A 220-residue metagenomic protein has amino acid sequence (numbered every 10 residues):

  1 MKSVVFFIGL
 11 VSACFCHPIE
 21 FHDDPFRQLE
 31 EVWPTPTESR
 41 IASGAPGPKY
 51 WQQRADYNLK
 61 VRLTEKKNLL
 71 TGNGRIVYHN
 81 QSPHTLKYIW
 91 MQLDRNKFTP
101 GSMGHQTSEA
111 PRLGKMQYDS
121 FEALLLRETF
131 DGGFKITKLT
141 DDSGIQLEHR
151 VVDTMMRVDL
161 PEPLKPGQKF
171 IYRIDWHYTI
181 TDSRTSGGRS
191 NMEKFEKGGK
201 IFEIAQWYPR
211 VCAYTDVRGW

Functional and structural regions predicted by a protein language model:
M1-I8: Sec-dependent signal peptide recognition, specifically the positively charged N-region followed immediately by
I8-H17: Hydrophobic h-region of N-terminal signal peptides that target proteins for export in Gram-negative bacteria
C16-T71, G198, A205: N-terminal, polar/Ser/Thr-rich
P48, L59-R62, I145-L147, D159-P163: Beta-strand-rich interaction surfaces with strong enrichment in secreted/lumenal proteins
G74-I76, N80, M91-R95, Q168-D182: Short, hydrophobic/aromatic-enriched beta-strand segments in well-ordered soluble domains
V77-K97, S108-F130: Surface-exposed beta-strand/loop patches in extracellular or lumenal glycoproteins
L113-K138, D142, H149-V151, D175-W220: Extended, low-hydrophobicity, Ser/Thr/Pro/Gly-biased non-transmembrane segments
T154-V158, F170: Short strand-edge motifs at loop-to-beta-strand transitions and within beta-strands of extracellular beta-rich domains
